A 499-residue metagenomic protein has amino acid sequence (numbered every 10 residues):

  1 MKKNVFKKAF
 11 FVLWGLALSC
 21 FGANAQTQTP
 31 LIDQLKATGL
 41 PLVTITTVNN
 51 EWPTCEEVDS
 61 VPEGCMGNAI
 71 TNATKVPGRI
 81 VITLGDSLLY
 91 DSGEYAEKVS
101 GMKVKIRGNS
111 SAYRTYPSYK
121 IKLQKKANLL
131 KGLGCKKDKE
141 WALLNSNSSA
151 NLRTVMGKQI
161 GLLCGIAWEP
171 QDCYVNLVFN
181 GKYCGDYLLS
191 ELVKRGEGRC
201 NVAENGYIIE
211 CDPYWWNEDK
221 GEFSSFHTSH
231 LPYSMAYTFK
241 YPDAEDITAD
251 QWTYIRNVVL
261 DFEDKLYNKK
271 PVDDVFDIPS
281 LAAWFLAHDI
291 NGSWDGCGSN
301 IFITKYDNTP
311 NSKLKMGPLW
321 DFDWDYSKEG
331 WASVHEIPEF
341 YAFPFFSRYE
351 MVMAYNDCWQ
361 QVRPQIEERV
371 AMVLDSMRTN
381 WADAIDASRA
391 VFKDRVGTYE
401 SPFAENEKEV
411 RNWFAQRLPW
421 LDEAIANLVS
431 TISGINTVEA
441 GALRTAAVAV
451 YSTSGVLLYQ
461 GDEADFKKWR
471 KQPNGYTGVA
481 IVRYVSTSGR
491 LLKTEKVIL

Functional and structural regions predicted by a protein language model:
M1-K8, L499: Positively charged n-region of N-terminal signal peptides that target proteins for export
F11-C20: Bacterial N-terminal signal peptides
F21-A25: Sec/Tat signal peptide C-region and signal peptidase I cleavage site
Q26-D33, A426-A442: Low-complexity, Pro/Thr/Ser/Gly/Ala-rich linker/spacer regions in secreted, extracellular modular proteins
Q26-L152, M156: Conserved NTP-binding catalytic cores of kinases and kinase-like/nucleotidyltransferase enzymes across multiple kinase
I32, L40, E51-P53, R114 (+3 more regions): Middle-to-C-terminal accessory/interaction subdomains
K122-N128, K136-S148, I166-P170, K182-L286 (+1 more regions): Internal "kinase-insert"/substrate-recognition segments embedded within catalytic cores of ATP-dependent enzymes
G434-L499: C-terminal outer-membrane/trafficking sorting elements
